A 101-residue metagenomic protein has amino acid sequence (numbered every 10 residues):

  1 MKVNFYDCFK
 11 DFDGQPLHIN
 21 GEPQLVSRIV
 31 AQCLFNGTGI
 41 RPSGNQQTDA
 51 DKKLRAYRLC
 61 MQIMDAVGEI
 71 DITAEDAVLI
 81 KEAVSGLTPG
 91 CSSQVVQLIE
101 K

Functional and structural regions predicted by a protein language model:
M1-K101: Positively charged, low-complexity terminal tracts and the immediately adjacent first secondary-structure elements
